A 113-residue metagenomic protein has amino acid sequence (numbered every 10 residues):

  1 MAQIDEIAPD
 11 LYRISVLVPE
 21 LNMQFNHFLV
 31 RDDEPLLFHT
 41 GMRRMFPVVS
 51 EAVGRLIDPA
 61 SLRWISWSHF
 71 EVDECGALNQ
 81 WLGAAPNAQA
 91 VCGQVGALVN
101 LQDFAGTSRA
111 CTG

Functional and structural regions predicted by a protein language model:
A2-I57: Conserved beta-strand hairpin/beta-sheet module of binuclear metal-dependent hydrolase folds, prominently
M45, G54-G113: Active-site HxH/HxHxD metal-binding segment of metal-dependent hydrolases
